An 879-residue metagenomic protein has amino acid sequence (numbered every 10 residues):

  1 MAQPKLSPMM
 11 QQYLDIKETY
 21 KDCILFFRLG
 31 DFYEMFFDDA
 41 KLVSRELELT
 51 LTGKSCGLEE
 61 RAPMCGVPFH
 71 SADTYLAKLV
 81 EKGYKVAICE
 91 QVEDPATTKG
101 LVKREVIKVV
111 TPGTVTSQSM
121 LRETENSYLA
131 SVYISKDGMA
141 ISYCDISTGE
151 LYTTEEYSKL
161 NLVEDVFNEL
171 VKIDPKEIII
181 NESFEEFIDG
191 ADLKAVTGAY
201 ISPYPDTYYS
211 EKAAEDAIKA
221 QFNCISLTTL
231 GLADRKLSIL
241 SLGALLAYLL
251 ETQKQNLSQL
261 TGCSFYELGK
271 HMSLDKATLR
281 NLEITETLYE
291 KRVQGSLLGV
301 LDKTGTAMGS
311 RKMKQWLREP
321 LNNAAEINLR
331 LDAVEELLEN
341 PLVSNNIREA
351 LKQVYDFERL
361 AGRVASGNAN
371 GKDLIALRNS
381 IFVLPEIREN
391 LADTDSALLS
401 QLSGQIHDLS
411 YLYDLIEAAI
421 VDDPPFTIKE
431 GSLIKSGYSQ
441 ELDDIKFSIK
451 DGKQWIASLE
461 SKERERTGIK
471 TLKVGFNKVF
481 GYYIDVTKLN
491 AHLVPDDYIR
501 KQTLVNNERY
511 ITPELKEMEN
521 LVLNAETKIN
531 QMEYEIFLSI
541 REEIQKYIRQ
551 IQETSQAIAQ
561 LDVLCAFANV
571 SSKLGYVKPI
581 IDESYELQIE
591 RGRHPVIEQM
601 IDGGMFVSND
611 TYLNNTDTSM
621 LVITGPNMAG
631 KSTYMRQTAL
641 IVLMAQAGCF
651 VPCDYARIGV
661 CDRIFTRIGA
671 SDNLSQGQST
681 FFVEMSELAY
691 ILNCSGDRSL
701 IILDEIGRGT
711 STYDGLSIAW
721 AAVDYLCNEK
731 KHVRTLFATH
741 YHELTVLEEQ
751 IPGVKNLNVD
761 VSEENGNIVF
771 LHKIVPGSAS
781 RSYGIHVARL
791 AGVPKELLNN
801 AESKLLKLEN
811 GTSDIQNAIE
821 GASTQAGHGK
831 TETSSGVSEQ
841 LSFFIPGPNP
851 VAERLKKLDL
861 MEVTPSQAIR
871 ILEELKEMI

Functional and structural regions predicted by a protein language model:
A2-E336, N345, K352, D356-A365 (+3 more regions): Charged catalytic and DNA/RNA-contacting regions of genome-maintenance and nucleic-acid-processing enzymes
A2-Q3, Q11-D15, D22, R541 (+4 more regions): Conserved phosphate-binding elements of NTP-dependent enzyme cores
F37-A40, R235, G305-T306, R311-W316 (+7 more regions): ATPase nucleotide-binding head domains, primarily ABC-like/P-loop NTPase cores
C89, P112-L121, N256, A392-L398 (+5 more regions): Active-site phosphate-binding and catalytic loops of NTP-dependent enzymes
S366, N370, S380-V383, S436-G437 (+2 more regions): Charged, surface-exposed helical/loop "interaction arms" that form contiguous linear patches used for dimerization
A457, E465-K488, P495: Extended, charged helical/alpha-beta scaffold domains that provide interaction surfaces
N477, K856-I879: Terminal-proximal interaction/regulatory segments of ATP-powered molecular machines
L504, E508-E542: Extended, charged coiled-coil "arm/hinge" scaffolds of SMC/Rad50-like chromosome-maintenance ATPases and other large
